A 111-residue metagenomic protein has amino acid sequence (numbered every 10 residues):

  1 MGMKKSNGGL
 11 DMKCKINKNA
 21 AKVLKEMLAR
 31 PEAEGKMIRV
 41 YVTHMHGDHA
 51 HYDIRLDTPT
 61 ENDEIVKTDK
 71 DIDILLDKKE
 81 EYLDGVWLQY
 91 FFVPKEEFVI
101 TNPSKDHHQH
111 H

Functional and structural regions predicted by a protein language model:
M1-D11: Short, Lys/Arg-enriched N-terminal segments with co-localized hydrophobic residues within the first ~10-30 amino acids
G2-M3, V23, T43, E81-Y82 (+1 more regions): Generic detector of bulky aromatic hydrophobic side chains
N17-N19, E26, R30-H44, D48-D69 (+1 more regions): Structured interface patches
A50-H111: Detector for the mature cores of small, proteolytically processed and post-translationally modified peptide effectors
